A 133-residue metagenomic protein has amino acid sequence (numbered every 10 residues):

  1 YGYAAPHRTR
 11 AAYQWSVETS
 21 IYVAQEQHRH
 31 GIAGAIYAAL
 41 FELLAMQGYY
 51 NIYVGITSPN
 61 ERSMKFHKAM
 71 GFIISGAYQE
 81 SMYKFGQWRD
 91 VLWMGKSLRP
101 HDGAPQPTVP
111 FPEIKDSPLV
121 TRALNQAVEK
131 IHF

Functional and structural regions predicted by a protein language model:
Y1-E26, Y37, S97-R99, E129-F133: Acetyl-CoA-dependent GNAT
Y1-P6, G55-E61: Conserved, charge-rich beta-strand/loop surface module that forms ligand/interface-binding patches within domains
Y13, H28-H30, S63, H101-A104: Intrinsically disordered, low-complexity acidic/polar segments
Y13-W15, G48, D90: Residue-level preference for beta-strand/loop junctions
R29-M46, N51, E61-A69: Conserved acetyl-CoA-binding loop-helix of GNAT-fold acetyltransferases
Y53-I56, K68, I73-D90, R99-P100: Conserved catalytic-core motifs of GNAT/GCN5-like acyltransferases
P100-F133: Acidic/histidine-enriched, glycine/proline-rich intrinsically disordered or flexible terminal extensions
